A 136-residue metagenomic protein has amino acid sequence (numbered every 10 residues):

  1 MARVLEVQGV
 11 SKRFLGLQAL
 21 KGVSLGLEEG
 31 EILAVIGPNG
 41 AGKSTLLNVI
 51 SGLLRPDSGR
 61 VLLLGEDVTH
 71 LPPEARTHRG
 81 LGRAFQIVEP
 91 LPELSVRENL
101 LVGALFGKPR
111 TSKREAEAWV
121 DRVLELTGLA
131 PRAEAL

Functional and structural regions predicted by a protein language model:
I36-P38: The feature captures the beta-strand-to-loop junction immediately N-terminal to the Walker
S51: Helix-to-loop junction immediately C-terminal to a conserved catalytic motif
R55, D67-I87, R110-R114: ABC ATPase NBD coupling module
R60-L62, E66: ATP-binding/catalytic-site motifs of ATP-hydrolyzing domains
E93-A104: Short coil-to-helix segment of the ABC ATPase nucleotide-binding domain corresponding to the Q-loop/switch region
K113-R132: Conserved ABC ATPase "signature" region
